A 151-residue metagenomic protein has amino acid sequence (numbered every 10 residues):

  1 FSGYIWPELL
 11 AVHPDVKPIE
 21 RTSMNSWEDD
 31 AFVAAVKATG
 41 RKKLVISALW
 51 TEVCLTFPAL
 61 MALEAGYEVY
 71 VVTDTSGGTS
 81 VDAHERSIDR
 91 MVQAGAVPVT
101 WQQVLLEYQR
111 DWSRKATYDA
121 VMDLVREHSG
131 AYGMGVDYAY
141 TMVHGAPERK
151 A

Functional and structural regions predicted by a protein language model:
F1, G78, E107: Flexible, glycine-rich phosphate/dinucleotide-binding loops and adjacent beta-alpha linkers at cofactor/substrate
F1-F57, M122, E127: Active-site alpha/beta core segments
G3-I5, V81-D82, R110-D111: Short Asp/Glu-rich motifs
E8-P14, V36, E64, R86-R90 (+1 more regions): Short, hinge-like loop/turn segments at secondary-structure boundaries
L10-E20, S87-L106: Structural recognition of alpha->loop->beta junctions
K43-A48, E52-W101: A contiguous pocket-lining binding segment that forms or flanks enzyme active sites
T100-L105, Q109-A151: Long, charged alpha-helical interface segments
